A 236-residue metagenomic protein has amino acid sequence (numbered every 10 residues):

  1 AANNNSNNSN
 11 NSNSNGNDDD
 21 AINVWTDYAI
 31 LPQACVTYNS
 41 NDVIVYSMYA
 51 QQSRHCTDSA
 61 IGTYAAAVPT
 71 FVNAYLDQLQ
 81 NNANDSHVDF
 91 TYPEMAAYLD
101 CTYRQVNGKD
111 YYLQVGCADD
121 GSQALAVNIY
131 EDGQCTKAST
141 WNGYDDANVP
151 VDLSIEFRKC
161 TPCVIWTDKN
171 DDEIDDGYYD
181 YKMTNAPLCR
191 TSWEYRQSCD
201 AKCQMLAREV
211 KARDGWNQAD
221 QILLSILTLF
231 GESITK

Functional and structural regions predicted by a protein language model:
A1-K236: Mature extracellular/luminal domains of secreted and GPI-anchored eukaryotic proteins, especially small
